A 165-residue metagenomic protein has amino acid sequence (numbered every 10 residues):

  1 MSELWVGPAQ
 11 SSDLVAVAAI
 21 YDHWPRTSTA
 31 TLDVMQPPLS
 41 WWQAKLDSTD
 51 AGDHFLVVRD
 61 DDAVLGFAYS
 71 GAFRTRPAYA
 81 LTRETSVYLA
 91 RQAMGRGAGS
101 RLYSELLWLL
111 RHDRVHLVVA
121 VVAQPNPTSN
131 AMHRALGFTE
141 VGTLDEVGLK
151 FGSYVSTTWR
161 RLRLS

Functional and structural regions predicted by a protein language model:
L4-A19: A short beta-loop-alpha structural element at the N-terminal edge of CoA-dependent acyl/N-acetyltransferase catalytic
A19-Q36: Helix-loop element at the rim of GNAT/NAT acetyltransferase active sites that forms part of the acceptor-substrate
V34-Q92, Y103-S104, L109, R163-L164: Acetyl-CoA-dependent GNAT
Y69, P77, V119-V122, R134 (+1 more regions): Conserved catalytic-core motifs of GNAT/GCN5-like acyltransferases
M94, A120-N130: Conserved beta-strand-loop-alpha-helix junction that forms the acyl-donor binding cleft
G95-L109, N130-A135: Conserved acetyl-CoA-binding loop-helix of GNAT-fold acetyltransferases
L110-V122: Conserved GNAT acetyl-CoA-binding A-motif
